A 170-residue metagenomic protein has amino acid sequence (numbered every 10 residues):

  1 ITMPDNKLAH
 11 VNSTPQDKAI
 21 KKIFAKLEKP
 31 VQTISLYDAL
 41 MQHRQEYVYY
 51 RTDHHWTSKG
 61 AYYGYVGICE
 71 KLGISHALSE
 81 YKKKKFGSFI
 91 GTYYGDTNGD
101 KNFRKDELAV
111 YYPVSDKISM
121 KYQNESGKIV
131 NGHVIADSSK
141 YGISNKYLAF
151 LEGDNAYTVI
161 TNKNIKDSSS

Functional and structural regions predicted by a protein language model:
I1-S170: Extracellular glycan-modifying ectodomains
